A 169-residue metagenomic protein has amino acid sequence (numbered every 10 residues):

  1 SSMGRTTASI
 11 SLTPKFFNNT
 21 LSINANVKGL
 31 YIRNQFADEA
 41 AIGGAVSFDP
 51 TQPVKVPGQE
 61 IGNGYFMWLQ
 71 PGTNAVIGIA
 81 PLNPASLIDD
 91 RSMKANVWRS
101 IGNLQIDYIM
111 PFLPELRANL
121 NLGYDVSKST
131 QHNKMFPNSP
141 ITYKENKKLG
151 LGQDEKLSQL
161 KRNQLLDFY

Functional and structural regions predicted by a protein language model:
S1-S2: Surface-exposed beta-strand-turn/loop segments characteristic of Gram-negative outer-membrane beta-barrels
R5-S9: Amphipathic alpha-helical segments in well-structured domains
I10, P14-F16, I106-M110: Residue-level signature of outer-membrane beta-barrel architecture
T13-I101, R117-Y169: Surface-exposed loop/interface segments of Gram-negative outer-membrane beta-barrel transport/assembly proteins
